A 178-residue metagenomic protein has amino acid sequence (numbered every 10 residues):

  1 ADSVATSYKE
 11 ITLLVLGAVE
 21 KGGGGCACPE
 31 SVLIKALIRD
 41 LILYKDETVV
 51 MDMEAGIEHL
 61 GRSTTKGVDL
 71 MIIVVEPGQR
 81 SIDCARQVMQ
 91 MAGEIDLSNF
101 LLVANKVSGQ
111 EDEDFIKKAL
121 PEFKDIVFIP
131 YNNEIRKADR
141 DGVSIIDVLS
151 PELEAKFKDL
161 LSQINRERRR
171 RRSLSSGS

Functional and structural regions predicted by a protein language model:
A1-A36, R140: P-loop/Walker-type NTP enzyme "switch/lid" segment
V15-L16, I73-E76, L102-N105: Conserved beta-strand segments of the P-loop GTPase G domain that flank and frequently precede/overlap
L16-G22, C26-A27, I38-L60: Switch II (G3) loop of P-loop NTPases
V19-K21, A55-G56, G78-R80, K106-Q110 (+1 more regions): Conserved nucleotide-binding/hydrolysis micro-motifs of P-loop NTPases
I38-K45, L60-Q79: Inter-motif core of Ras-like GTPase G domains
V49, M53, G67-V68, L101: Glycine-rich phosphate-binding loops of nucleotide-dependent enzymes
G93-S178: C-terminal lobe/tail of nucleotide-utilizing enzymes
